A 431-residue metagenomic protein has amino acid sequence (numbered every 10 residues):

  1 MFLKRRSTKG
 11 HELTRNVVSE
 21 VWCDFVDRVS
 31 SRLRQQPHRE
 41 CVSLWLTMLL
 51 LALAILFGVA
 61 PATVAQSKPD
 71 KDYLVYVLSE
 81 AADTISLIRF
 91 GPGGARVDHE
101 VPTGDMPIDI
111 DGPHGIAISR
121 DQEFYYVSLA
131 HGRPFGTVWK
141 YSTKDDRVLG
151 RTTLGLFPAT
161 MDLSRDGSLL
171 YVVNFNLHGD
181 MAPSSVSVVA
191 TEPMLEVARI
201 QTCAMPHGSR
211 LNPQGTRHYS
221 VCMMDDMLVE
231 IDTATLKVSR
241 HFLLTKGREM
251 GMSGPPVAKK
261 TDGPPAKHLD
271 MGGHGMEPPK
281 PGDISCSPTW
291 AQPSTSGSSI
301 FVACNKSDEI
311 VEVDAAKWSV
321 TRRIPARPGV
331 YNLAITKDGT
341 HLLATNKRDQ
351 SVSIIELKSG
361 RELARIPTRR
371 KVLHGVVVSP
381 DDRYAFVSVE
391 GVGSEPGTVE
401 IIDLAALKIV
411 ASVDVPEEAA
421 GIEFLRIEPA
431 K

Functional and structural regions predicted by a protein language model:
K4-R34, R39-L44, L53: Short, low-complexity, charge-dense intrinsically disordered segments
K4-S7, P61, D314: Generic detector of short, well-ordered, non-transmembrane alpha-helical segments enriched in hydrophobic residues
S7, S19, V26-D27, L49 (+3 more regions): Short, isolated positions within intrinsically disordered regulatory regions of eukaryotic proteins
L46-L50, A54, P193: Residue-level detector of intrinsically disordered terminal segments
A54-T63: C-terminal segment of classical bacterial N-terminal signal peptides
T63-K431: Predominantly soluble domains enriched in secretory-pathway, periplasmic, or organellar proteins
